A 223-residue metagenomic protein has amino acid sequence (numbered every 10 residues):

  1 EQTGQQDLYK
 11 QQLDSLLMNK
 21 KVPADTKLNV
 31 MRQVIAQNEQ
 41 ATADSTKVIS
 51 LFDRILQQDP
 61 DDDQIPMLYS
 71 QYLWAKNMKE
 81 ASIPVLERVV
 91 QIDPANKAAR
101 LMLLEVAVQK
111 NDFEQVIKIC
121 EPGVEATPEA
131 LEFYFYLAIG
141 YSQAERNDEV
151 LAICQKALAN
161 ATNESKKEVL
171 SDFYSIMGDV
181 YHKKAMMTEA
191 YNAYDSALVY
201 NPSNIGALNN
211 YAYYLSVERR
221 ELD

Functional and structural regions predicted by a protein language model:
E1-D223: Alpha-solenoid helical repeat scaffolds
